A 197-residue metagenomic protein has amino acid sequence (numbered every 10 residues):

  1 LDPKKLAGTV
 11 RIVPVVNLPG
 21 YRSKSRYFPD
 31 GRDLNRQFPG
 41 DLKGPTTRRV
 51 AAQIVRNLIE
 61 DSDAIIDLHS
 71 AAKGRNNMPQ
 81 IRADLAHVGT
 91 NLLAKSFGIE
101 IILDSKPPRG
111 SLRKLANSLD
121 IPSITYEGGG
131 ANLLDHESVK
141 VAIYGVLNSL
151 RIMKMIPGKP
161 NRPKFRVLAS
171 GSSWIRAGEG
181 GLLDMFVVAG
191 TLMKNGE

Functional and structural regions predicted by a protein language model:
L1-E197: Structured catalytic-domain cores with a bias toward divalent-metal coordination
